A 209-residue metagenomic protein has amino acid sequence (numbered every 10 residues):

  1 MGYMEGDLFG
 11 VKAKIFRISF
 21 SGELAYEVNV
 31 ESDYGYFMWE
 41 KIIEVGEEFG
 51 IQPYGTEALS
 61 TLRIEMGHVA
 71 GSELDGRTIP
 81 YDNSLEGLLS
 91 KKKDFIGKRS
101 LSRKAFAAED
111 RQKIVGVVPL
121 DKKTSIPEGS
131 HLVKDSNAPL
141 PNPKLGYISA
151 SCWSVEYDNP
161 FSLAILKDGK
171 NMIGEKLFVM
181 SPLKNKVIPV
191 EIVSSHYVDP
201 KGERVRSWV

Functional and structural regions predicted by a protein language model:
M1-V209: Conserved, structured C-terminal
